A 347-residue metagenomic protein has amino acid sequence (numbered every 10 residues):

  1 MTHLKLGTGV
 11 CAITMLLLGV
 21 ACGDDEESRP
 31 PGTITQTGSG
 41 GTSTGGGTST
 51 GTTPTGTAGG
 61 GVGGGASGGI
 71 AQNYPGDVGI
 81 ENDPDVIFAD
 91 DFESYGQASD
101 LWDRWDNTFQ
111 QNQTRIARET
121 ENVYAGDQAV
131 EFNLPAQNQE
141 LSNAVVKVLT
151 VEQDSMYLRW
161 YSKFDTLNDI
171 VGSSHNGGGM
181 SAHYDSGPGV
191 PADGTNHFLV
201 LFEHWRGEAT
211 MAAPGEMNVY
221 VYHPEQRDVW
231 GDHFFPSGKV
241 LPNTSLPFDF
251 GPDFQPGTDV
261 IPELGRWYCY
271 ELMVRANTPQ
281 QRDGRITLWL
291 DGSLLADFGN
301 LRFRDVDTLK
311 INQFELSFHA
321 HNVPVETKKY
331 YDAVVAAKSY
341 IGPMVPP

Functional and structural regions predicted by a protein language model:
L18-G69: Ser/Thr-rich, Pro/Gly/Ala-heavy low-complexity intrinsically disordered linkers and tails of secreted extracellular
G63-N107, V200, P347: Extracellular carbohydrate-recognition regions
F92, G265-L301: Carbohydrate-binding surfaces in secreted/extracellular proteins
A98-A129: Extracellular glycan-recognition surfaces and repeat-rich motifs
F109, V123-S245, V335-M344: Secretory/extracellular carbohydrate-interaction modules and structurally similar beta-sandwich "look-alikes"
Q153-S155, Y161, Q255-M273, D283: Trp-centered recognition loops
R282-T287, N322-A333, P346: Extracellular carbohydrate recognition
F298-D332: Flexible glycan-contacting loops in extracellular carbohydrate-active proteins
